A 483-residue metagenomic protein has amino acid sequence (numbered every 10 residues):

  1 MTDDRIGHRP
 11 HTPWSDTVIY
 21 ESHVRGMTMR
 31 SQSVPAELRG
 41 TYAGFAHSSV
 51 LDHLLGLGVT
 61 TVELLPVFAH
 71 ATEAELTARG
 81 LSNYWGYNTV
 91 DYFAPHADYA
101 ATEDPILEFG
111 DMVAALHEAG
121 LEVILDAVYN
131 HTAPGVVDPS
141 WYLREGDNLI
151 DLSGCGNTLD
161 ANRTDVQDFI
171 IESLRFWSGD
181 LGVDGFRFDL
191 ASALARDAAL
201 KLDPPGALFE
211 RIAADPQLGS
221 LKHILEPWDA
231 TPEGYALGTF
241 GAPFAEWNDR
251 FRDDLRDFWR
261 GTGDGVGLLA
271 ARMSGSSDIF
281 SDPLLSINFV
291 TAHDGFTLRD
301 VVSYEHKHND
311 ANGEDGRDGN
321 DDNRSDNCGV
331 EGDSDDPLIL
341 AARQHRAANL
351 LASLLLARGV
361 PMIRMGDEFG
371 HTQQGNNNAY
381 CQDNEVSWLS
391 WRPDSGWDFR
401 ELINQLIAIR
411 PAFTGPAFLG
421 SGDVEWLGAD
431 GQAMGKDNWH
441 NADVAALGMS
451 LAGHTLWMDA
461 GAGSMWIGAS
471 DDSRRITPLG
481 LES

Functional and structural regions predicted by a protein language model:
M1, F45, Y92, Y142 (+9 more regions): Short clusters of hydrophobic/aromatic residues that line enzyme substrate/ligand-binding pockets
M1-Y20, R25, A36, Y42 (+5 more regions): Carbohydrate-interacting/catalytic domains
M1-Y99, L284-N323, A469-E482: N-terminal structural segment of carbohydrate-active enzymes
S15-T17, W85-V90, L152-G154, L181-V183 (+5 more regions): Short, solvent-exposed loop/turn segments at the edges of secondary structure
V18-Y20, V62-L64, V123-L125, F186 (+3 more regions): Hydrophobic faces of well-ordered beta-strands that scaffold small-molecule active sites in alpha/beta enzyme cores
H23, P66-V67, V128, L190-A191 (+4 more regions): Short, well-ordered beta-to-alpha junction loops that form the rim of enzyme active sites and present histidine/acidic
R25-V183, R187-A214: Substrate-binding/active-site clefts of carbohydrate-active enzymes
A198, D203-M365, F369-G370, N378-Q382 (+4 more regions): Conserved alpha/beta catalytic core and glycan-binding cleft of carbohydrate-active enzymes
